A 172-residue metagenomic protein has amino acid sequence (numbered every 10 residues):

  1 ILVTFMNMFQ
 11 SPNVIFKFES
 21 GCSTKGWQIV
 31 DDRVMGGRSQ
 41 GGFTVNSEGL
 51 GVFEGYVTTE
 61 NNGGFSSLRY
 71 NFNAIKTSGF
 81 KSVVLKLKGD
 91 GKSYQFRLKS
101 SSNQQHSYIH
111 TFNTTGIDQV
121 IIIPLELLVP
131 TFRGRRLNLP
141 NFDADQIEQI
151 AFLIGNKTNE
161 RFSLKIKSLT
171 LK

Functional and structural regions predicted by a protein language model:
I1-L2: Sec-dependent signal peptide recognition, specifically the positively charged N-region followed immediately by
F5-K172: Beta-rich carbohydrate-recognition modules and glycan-binding surfaces
